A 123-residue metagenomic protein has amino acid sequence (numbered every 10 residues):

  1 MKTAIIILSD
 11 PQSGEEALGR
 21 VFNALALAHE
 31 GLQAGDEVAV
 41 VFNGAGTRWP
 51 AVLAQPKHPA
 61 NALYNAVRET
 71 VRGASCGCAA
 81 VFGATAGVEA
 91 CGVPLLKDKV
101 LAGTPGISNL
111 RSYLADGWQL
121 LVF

Functional and structural regions predicted by a protein language model:
K2-I5, V38-A39, V71-G73, P94 (+1 more regions): Structural motif
T3-F22, T47-L53: Short, glycine-rich nucleotide/cofactor-binding loops
G19-Q33: Histidine-anchored nucleotide/phosphate-binding helix
A28, V38-N43, R72-C78: Short internal beta-strands
A34-V52: Short, glycine-/small-residue-enriched flexible loop/hinge segments at domain edges that mediate gating
F42, A74, L96-D98, A102-G103 (+1 more regions): General beta-strand structural signal in soluble alpha/beta enzymes
P56-P94, K99: A glycine-rich helix N-cap at a beta->alpha junction
P105-V122: C-terminal binding/interaction regions
